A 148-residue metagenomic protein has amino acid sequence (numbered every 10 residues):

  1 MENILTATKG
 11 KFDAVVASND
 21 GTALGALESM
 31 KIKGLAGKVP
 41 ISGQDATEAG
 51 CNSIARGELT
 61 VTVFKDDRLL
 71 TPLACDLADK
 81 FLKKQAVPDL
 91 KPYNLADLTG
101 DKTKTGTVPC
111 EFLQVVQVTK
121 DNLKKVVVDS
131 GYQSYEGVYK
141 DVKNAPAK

Functional and structural regions predicted by a protein language model:
M1-K148: A residue-level marker of the well-folded mature domains of exported/periplasmic proteins
